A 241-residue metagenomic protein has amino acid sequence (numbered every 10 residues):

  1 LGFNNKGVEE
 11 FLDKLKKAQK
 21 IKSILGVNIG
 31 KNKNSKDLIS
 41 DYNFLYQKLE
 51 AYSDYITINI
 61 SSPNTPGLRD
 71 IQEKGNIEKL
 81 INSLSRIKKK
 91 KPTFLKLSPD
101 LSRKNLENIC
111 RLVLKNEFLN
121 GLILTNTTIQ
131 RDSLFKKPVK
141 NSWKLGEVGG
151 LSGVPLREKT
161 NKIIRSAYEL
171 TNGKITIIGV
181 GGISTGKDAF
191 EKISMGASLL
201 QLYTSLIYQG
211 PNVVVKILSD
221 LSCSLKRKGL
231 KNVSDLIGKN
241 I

Functional and structural regions predicted by a protein language model:
L1-K22: A gly/proline- and charged-residue-enriched helix-loop-helix capping module
F11, V27, I58-N59, K96 (+5 more regions): Conserved, mostly hydrophobic/aromatic
I21-I29, I87-S98, E169-G179: Short beta-strand/loop segments at the ligand-binding rim of alpha/beta enzyme cores
N28-N43, S98-K104, I178-S184: Active-site mouth loops of central-metabolism enzymes
N43, L101-N116, Y168-G173, I183-L200: Catalytic cores of alpha/beta
I60-S62, G121-I129, G182-I183, A189-K216: Glycine-rich phosphate-binding active-site loops on the catalytic face of alpha/beta enzymes
S62-E73, C110-K115, L119-G173: Glycine/Thr-rich beta-alpha phosphate-binding loop at enzyme active sites
D132-G149, I193, S205-L230: C-terminal helical cap(s) of enzyme catalytic domains, especially alpha/beta-barrels
